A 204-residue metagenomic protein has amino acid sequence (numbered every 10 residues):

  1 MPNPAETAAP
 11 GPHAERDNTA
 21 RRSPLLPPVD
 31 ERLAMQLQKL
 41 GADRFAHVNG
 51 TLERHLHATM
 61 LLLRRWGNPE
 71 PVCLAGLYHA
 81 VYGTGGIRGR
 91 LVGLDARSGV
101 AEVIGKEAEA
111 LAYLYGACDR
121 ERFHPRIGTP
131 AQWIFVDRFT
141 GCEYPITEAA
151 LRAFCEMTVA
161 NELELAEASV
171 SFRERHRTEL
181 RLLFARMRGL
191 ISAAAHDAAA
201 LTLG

Functional and structural regions predicted by a protein language model:
P2-G204: Metal-dependent phosphohydrolase cores
